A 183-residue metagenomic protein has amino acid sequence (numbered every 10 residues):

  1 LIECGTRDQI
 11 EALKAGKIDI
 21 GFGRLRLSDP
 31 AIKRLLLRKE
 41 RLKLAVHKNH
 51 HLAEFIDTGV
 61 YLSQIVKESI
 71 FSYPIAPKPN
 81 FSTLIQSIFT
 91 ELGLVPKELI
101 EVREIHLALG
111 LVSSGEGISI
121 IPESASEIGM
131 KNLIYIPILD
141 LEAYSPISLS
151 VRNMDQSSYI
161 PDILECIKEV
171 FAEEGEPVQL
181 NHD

Functional and structural regions predicted by a protein language model:
L1, T90-L99: A local structural motif
L1-P30, E101-V102: Central regulatory/effector-binding core of bacterial HTH transcription factors
L13-G23, L42, L94, L107 (+1 more regions): Alpha-to-beta junction loops
L25-R26, K48, E123-A125: Short secondary-structure boundary segments
P30-L36, E40, F55, V60 (+2 more regions): Beta-alpha-beta core module
A45-H50, P146-Q156: A bilobed periplasmic-binding-protein/Venus flytrap-type ligand-binding module shared by bacterial periplasmic
G59-V60, E68-L92, S157-L164, E174-L180: Secondary-structure junction motif
